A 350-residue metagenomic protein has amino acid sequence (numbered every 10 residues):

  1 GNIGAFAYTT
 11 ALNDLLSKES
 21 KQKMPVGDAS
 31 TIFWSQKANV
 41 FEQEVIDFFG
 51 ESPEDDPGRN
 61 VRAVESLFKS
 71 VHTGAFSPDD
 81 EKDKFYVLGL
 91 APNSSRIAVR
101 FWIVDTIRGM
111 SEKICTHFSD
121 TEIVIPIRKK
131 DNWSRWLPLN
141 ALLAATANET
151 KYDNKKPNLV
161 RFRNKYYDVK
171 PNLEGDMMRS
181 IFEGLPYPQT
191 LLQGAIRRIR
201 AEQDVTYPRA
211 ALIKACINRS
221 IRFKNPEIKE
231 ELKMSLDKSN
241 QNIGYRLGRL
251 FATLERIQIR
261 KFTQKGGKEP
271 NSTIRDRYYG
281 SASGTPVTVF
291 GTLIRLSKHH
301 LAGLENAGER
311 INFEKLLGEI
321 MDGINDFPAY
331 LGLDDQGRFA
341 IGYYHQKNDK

Functional and structural regions predicted by a protein language model:
N2-K350: Extended alpha-helical scaffolding segments
